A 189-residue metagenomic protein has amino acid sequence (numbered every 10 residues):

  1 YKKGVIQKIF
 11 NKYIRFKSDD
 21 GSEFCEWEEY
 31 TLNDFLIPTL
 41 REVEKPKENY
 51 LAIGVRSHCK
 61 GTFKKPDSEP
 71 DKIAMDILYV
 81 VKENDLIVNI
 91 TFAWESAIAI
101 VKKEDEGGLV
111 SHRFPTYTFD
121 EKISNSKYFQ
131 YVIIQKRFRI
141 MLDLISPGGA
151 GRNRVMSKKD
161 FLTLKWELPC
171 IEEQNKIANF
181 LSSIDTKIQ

Functional and structural regions predicted by a protein language model:
Y1-E26, S183, Q189: Short amphipathic coiled-coil heptad-repeat segments
F16-V43: Non-catalytic DNA-recognition/assembly elements of restriction-modification systems
S18-G21, E69-M75, A150: Short, solvent-exposed loop/turn positions at domain surfaces that link secondary-structure elements or cap domain
N33-L86, T116: Sequence-specific dsDNA recognition surfaces
P66, I77-F138, G151: A short beta-sheet element
V88-N89, N179, S183: A generic structural signal for residues embedded in beta-strands
G108-R113, G148-E172: A short glycine-rich beta-alpha junction/loop motif
